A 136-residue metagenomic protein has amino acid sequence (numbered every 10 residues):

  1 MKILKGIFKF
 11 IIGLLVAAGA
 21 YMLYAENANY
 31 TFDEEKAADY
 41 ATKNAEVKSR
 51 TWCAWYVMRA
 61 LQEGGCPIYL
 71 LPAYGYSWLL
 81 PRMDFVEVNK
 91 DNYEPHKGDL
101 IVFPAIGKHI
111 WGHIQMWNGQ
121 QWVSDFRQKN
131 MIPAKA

Functional and structural regions predicted by a protein language model:
M1-L15: N-terminal Sec-pathway targeting helices
K2-K5, A25-N29, E35-K43, P81 (+2 more regions): Polar/charged alpha-helical tracts
F10, W55, V88-N89: Generic hydrophobic-segment detector
G19-L71: N-terminal capping segments
E46, Y69-K135: ...with weaker cross-activation on analogous glycine-rich loops/strands in unrelated enzymes
